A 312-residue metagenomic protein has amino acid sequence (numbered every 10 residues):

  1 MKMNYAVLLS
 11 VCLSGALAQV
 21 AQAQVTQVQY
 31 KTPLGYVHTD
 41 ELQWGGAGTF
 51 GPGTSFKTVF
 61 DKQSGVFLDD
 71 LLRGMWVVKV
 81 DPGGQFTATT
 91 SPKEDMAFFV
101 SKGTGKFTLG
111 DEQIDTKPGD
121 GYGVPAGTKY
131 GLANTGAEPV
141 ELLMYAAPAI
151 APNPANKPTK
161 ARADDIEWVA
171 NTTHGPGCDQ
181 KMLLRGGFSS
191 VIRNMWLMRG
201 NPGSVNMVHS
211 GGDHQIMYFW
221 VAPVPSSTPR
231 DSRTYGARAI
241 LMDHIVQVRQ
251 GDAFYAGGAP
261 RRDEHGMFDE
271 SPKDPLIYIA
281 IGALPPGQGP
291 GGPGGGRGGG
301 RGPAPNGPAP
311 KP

Functional and structural regions predicted by a protein language model:
M1-Y5: N-terminal secretory signal peptides that target proteins for export/translocation
A6-A18: Bacterial N-terminal signal peptides
A23-G74, T87, P139, A146 (+3 more regions): A short, N-terminal "cap"/entry segment at the start of jelly-roll beta-barrel domains of the cupin/DSBH fold
F67-D69, Q85-S91, A133-N134, N206-G211 (+2 more regions): Short histidine-centered beta-strand/loop micro-motifs that create catalytic or ligand/metal-coordination sites
V77-D81, T90-F107, A147, L197-N201 (+1 more regions): Short, conserved beta-strand element in jelly-roll/cupin
A97, D111-A126, M242-P260: Short acidic-glycine-tyrosine-enriched beta hairpin
A126-P152, R249-D252, G258-G287: Ligand-binding loop in jelly-roll beta-barrel domains
